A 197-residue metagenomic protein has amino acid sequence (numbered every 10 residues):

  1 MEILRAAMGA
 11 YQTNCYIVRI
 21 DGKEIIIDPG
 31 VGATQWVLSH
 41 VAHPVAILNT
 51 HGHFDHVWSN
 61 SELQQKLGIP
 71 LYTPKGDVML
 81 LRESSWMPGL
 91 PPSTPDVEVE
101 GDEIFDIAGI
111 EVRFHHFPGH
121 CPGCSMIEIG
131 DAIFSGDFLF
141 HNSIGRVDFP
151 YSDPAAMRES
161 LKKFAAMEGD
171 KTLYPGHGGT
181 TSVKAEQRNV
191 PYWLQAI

Functional and structural regions predicted by a protein language model:
M1-A42, S125-G136: Conserved beta-strand hairpin/beta-sheet module of binuclear metal-dependent hydrolase folds, prominently
M1-I3, A108-E111: Conserved N-terminal entry element of GNAT/NAT acetyltransferase domains
A6-M8, T94-D96, H116-P118: Short Gly/Pro-enriched turn/cap motifs at secondary-structure boundaries
N14-Y16, V97, D102-E103, S125 (+1 more regions): Residue-level detector of beta-strand structural context in well-folded domains
V18, T50, F117: Conserved S/T- and glycine-rich ATP-binding loop of Class I adenylate-forming
E24, G32, E83-W86, E111-I197: Metallo-beta-lactamase
G32-I107, N189-Y192: Active-site HxH/HxHxD metal-binding segment of metal-dependent hydrolases
